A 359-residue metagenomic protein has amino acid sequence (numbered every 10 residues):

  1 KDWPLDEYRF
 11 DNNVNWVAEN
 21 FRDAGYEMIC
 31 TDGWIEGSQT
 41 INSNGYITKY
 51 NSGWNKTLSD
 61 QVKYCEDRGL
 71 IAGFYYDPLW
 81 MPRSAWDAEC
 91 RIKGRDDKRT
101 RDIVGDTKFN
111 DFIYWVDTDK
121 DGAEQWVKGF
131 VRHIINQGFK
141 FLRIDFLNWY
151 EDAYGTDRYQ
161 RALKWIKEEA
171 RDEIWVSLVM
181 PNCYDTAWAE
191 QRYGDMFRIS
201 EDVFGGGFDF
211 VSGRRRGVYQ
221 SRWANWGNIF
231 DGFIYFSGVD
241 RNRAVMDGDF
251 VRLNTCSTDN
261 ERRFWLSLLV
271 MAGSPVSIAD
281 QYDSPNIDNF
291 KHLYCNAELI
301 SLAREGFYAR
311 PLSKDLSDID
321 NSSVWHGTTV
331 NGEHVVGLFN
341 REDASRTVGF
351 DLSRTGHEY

Functional and structural regions predicted by a protein language model:
K1, T31-W34, Y75-L79, I144-W149 (+5 more regions): Active-site-proximal beta-strand/loop segments in catalytic clefts of secreted hydrolases
P4-K128, R132-I135, F139-F141, F146-D152: Aromatic-lined carbohydrate-binding/catalytic grooves of carbohydrate-active enzymes
R22-A24, C65-D67, I135-N136, A170-R171 (+4 more regions): Extracellular/periplasmic catalytic domains that process cell-envelope and extracellular macromolecules
I29, C65, V176, M271 (+1 more regions): Conserved, mostly hydrophobic/aromatic
G33, S59-E66, L70-Y75, G155-G227 (+3 more regions): Active-site-proximal helices and loops of the catalytic beta/alpha 8
E36-Q39, W80-R83, W149-D152, C183-A187 (+4 more regions): Flexible loop/turn segments at secondary-structure boundaries
D97-F112, D117-D119, D172-D283: Glycan-recognition surfaces
R263-W265, L269-A272, S277, S317-H357: Carbohydrate-binding surface patches
